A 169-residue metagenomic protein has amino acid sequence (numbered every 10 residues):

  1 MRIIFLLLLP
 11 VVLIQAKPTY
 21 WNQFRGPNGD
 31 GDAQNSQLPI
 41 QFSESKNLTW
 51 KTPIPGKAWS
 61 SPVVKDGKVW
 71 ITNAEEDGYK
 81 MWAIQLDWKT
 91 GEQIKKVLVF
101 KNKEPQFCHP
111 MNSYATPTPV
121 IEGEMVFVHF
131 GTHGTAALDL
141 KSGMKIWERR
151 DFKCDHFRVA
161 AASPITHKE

Functional and structural regions predicted by a protein language model:
M1-L7: Sec-dependent signal peptide recognition, specifically the positively charged N-region followed immediately by
L8-A16: Hydrophobic h-region of N-terminal signal peptides that target proteins for export in Gram-negative bacteria
Q15-E169: Noncatalytic, solvent-exposed loop/strand surfaces of beta-propeller-type extracellular/periplasmic domains
